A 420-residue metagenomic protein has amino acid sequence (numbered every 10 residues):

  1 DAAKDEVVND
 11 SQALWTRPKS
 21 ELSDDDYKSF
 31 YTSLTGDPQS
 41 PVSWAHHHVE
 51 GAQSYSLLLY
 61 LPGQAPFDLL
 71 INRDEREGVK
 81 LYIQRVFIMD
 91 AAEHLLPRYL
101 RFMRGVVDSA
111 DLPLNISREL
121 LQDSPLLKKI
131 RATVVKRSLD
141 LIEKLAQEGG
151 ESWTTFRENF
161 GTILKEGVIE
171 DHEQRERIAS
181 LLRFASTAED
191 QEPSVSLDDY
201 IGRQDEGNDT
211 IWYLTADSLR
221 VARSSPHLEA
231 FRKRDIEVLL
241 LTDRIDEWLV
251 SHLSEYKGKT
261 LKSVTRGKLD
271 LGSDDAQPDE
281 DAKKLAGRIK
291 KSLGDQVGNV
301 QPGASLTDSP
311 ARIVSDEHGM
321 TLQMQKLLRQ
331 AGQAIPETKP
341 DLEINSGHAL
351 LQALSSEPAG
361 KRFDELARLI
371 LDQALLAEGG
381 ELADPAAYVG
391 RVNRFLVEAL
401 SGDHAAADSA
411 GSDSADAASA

Functional and structural regions predicted by a protein language model:
D1-A420: Conserved GHKL (Bergerat-fold) ATPase module
